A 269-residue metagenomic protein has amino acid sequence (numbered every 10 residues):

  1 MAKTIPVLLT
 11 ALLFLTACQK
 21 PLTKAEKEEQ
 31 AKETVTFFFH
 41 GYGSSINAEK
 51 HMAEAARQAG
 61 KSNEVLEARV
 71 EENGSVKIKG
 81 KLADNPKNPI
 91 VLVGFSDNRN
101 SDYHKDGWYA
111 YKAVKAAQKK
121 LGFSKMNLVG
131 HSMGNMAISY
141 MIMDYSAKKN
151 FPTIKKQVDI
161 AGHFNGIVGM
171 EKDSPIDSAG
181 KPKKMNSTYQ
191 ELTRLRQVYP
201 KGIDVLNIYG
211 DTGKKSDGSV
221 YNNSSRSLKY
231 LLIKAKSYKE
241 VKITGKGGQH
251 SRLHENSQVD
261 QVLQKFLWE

Functional and structural regions predicted by a protein language model:
M1-A2, F151: Structural motif marking the loop-to-transmembrane transition
A2-L8: Sec-dependent signal peptide recognition, specifically the positively charged N-region followed immediately by
F14-A17: C-terminal motif of bacterial Sec signal peptides marking the signal peptidase cleavage site
P21-V129, M133-E269: Lipid deacylating catalytic domains
